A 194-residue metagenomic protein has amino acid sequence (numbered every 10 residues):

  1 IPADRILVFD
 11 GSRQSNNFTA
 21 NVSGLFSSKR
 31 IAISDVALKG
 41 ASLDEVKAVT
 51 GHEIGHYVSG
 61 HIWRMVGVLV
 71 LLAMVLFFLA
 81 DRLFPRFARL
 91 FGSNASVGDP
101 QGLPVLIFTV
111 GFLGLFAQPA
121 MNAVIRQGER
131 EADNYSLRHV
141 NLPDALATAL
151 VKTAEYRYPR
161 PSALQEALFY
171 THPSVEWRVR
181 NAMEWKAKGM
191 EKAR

Functional and structural regions predicted by a protein language model:
I1-G98, I107, G111, L115-R194: Polar-ligand-bearing catalytic/cofactor-coordination segments of membrane-embedded or membrane-tethered inner-membrane
